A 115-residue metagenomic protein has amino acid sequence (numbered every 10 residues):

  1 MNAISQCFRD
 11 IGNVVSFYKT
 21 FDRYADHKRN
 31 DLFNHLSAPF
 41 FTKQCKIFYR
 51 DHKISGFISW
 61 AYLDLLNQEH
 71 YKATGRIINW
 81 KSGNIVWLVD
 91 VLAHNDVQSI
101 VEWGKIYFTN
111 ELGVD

Functional and structural regions predicted by a protein language model:
M1-L32: Short amphipathic alpha-helix that is part of the acyltransferase structural core
S5, N34-L36, F48, R76-N79: Short, flexible coil/linker segments at or flanking structured domains
Q6, N13-F17, N34, A38 (+2 more regions): Charged/polar, solvent-exposed surface patches and flexible loops
Y24-H27, A38-P39, L65-A73: A short linear-motif detector with a strong N-terminal bias
F33-D51, G56, A61-N67: A short helix-loop-beta-strand connector motif used in the catalytic cores of GNAT acetyltransferases and, in some
L66-D115: Acyl-donor binding region in acyl/amide transferases
